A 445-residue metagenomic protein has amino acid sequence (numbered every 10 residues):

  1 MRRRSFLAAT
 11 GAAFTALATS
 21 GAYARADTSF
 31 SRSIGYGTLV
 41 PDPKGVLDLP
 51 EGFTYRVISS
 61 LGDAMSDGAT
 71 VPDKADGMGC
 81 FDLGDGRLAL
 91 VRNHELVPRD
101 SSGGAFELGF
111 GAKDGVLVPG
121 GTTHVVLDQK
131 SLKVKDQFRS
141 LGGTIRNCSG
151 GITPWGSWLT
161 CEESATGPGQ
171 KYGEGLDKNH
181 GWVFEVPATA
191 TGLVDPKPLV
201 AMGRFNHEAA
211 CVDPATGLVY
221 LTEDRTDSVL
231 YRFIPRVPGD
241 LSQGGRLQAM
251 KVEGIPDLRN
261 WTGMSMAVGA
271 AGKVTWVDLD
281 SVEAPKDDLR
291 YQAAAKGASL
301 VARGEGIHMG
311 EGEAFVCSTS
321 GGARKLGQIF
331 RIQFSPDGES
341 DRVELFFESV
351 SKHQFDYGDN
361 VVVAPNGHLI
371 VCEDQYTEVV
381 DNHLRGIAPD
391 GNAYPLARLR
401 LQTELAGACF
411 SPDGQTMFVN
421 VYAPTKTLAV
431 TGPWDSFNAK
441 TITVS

Functional and structural regions predicted by a protein language model:
M1-F14: N-terminal secretory signal peptides and thylakoid transit peptides that target proteins across membranes
S20-V57: C-terminal segment of N-terminal export signals and the immediately downstream linker at the start of the mature
P43-L61, G68-A69, D128-L141, F184-N206 (+4 more regions): Blade-edge beta-strand/turn elements of extracellular beta-propeller and related beta-sheet repeat scaffolds
V46-A75, F81-K133, G175: Beta-propeller domains
A69-C80, T144-W155, G203-G217, K296-E311 (+2 more regions): Beta-rich, blade/repeat-based domains predominating in secreted/periplasmic proteins but also intracellular
P119-D128, K178-T189, I234, I329-Q333 (+1 more regions): Beta-propeller blade signature
T319, K352-P389: Loop/turn-rich, solvent-exposed surfaces of beta-rich toroidal or solenoidal domains
C409-S445: Blade-level signature of beta-propeller repeat domains, shared across WD40, Kelch, NHL, RCC1 and BNR/Asp-box propellers
